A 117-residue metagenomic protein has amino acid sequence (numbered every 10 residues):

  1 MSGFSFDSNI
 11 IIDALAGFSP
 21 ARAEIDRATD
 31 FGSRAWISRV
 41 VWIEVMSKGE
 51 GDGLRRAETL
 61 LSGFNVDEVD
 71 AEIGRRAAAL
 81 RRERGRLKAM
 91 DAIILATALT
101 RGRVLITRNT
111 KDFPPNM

Functional and structural regions predicted by a protein language model:
M1-I37, M46-T59: Short, well-structured N-terminal submotif of metal-dependent ribonuclease cores
S2, N65-K111: Active-site neighborhoods of divalent-metal-dependent phosphate/nucleic-acid chemistry enzymes
I11-I12, W42-V45, G74, F113: A generic structural signal for short hydrophobic patches within well-formed alpha-helices
G32-R34, G63, G102: A generic structural signal for alpha->beta connector loops
G63-N65, M117: Active-site regions of enzymes building and remodeling cell-envelope glycoconjugates
K111-M117: Short loop/helix-cap segments at secondary-structure boundaries that form the rim of catalytic
